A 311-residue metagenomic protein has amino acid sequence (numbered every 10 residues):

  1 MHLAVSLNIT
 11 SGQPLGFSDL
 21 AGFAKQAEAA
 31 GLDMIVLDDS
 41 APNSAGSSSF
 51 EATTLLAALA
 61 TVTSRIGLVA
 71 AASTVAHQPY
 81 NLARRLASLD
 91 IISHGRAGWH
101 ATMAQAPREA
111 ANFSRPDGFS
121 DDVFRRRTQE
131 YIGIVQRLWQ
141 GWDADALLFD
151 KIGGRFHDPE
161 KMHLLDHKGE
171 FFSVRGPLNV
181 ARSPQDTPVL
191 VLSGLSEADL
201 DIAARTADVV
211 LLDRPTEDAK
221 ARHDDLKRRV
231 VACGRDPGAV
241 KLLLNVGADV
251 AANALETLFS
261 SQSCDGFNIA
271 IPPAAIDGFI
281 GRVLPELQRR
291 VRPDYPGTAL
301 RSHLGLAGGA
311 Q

Functional and structural regions predicted by a protein language model:
M1-L15, P107-N112, K161-L195, A239-D249 (+1 more regions): N-terminal small/glycine-rich loop or linker at the start of catalytic domains across soluble metabolic enzymes
M1-T63, T187-P188, T298-A299, A307-Q311: N-terminal beta1-alpha1-beta2 module of alpha/beta enzyme domains
L3-L7, I35-L37, I66-A72, G95-A101 (+4 more regions): Hydrophobic faces of well-ordered beta-strands that scaffold small-molecule active sites in alpha/beta enzyme cores
S6-L15, Q78-K161, E217-D218, P272: Flexible, glycine-rich active-site loops centered on histidine and acidic residues that chelate a metal or position
S18-S40, L200-D213, T257-G266: Catalytic domains of carbohydrate-active enzymes, especially glycoside hydrolases
M34-A52, D213-K220, N268-G281: Glycine-rich, proline-tolerant flexible connector loops at the mouths of alpha/beta enzymes
F113-S120, Y131-Q136, A219-K227, P273-P296: C-terminal helical cap(s) of enzyme catalytic domains, especially alpha/beta-barrels
F171, L178-A232, D236: Long hydrophobic segments that form regular secondary structure
